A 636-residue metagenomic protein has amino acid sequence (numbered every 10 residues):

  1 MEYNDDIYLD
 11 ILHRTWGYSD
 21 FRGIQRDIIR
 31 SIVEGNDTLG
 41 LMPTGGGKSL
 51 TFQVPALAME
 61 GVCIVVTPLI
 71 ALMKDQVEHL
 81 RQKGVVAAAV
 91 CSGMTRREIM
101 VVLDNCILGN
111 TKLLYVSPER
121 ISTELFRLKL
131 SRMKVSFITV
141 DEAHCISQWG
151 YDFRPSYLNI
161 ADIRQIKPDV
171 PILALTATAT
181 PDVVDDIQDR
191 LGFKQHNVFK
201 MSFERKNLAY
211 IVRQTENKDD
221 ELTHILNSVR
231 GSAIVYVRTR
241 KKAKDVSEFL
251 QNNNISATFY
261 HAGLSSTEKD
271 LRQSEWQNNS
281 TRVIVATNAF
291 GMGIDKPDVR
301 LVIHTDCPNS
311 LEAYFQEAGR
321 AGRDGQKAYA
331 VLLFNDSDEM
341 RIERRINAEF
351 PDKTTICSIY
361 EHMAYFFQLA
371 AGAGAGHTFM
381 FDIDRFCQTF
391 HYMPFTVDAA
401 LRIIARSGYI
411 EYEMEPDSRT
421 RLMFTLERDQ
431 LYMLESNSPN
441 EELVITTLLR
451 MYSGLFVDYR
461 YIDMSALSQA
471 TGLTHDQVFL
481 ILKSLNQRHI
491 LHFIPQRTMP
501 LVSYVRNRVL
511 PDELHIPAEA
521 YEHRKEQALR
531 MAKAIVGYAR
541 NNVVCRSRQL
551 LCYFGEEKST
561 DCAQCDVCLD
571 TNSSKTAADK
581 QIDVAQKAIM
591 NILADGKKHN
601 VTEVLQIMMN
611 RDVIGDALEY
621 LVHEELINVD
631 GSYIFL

Functional and structural regions predicted by a protein language model:
E2-T15, S19-G23, D27-S49, A56-M59 (+1 more regions): Helicase motor core with emphasis on the C-terminal RecA-like subdomain
T281, V299, I303, C307-Q316 (+1 more regions): C-terminal accessory region of SF2 helicases/translocases
